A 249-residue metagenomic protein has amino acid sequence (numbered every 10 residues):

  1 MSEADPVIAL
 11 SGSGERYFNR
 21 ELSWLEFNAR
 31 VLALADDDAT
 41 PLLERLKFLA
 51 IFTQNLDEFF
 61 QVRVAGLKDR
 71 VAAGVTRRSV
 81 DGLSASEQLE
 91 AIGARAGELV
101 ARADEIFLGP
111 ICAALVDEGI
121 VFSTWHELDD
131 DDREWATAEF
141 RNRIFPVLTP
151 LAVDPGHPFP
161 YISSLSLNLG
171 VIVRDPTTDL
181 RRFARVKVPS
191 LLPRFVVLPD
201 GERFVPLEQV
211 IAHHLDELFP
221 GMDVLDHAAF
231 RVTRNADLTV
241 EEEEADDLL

Functional and structural regions predicted by a protein language model:
S2-L249: N-terminal non-catalytic structural scaffold regions of very large proteins
